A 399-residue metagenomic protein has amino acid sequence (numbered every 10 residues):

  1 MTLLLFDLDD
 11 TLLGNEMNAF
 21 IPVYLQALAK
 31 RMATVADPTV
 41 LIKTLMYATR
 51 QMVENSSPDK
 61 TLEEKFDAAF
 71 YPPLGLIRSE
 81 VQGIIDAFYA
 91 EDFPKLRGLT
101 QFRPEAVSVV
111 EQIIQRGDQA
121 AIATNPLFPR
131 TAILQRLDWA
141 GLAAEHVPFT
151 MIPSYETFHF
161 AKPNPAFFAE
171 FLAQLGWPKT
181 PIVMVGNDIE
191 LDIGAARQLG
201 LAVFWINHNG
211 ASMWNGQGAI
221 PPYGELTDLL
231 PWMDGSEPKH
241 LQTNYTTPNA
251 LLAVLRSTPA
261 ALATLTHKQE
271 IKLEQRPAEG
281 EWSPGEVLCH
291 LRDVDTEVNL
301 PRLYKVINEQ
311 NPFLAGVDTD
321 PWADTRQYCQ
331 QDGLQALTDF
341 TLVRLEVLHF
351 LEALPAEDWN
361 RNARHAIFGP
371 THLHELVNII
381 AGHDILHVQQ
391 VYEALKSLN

Functional and structural regions predicted by a protein language model:
M1-L4, V107, E111-Q112, L127-F128 (+1 more regions): Asp-based, Mg2+/Mn2+-dependent phosphohydrolase catalytic module
M1-Y47: Active-site neighborhood of HAD-like aspartate-dependent phosphohydrolases
I42-E91: A metal-dependent, Asp-based hydrolase signature
K60-E64, R78-G83, A90-I122: Short, acidic loop-to-helix structural element flanking the phosphoryl-transfer center in phosphate-processing enzymes
S236-A250, E297-F340, K396-N399: Short, helix-capping/interhelical loops that line the mouth of catalytic, cofactor-, or ligand-binding pockets
T243-I271, V294-V298, K305, I379-G382: Alpha-helical bundle segments that constitute or directly flank the non-heme di-iron/ferroxidase center
T264-H267, D320-N360: Acidic/histidine-rich alpha-helical segments that form the ligand environment of transition-metal centers
L273-T319, L348, N360-N399: Short, contiguous alpha-helical
